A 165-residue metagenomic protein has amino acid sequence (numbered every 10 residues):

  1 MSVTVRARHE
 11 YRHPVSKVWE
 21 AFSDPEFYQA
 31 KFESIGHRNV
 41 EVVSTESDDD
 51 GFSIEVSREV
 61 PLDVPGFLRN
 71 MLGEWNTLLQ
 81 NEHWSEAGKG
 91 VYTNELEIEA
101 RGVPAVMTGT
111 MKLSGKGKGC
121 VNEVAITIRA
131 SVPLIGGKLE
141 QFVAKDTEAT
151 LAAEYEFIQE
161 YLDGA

Functional and structural regions predicted by a protein language model:
M1-F67: Hydrophobic ligand-binding cavity/cleft-lining segments
V3, E74-N76, A105: Residue-level preference for beta-strand/loop junctions
V18-F22, V124, I158: Hydrophobic pocket/interface hotspot
K31-H37, G88-G90, V103-P104: Short secondary-structure junctions
I54-E55, L78, H83, Y92-A144: Beta-strand/loop substructures that line and gate deep hydrophobic ligand-binding cavities in soluble
P61-A87: Helix-adjacent hinge/juxtasegments
N81, S85-E86, G136-A165: A conserved amphipathic terminal alpha-helix motif
